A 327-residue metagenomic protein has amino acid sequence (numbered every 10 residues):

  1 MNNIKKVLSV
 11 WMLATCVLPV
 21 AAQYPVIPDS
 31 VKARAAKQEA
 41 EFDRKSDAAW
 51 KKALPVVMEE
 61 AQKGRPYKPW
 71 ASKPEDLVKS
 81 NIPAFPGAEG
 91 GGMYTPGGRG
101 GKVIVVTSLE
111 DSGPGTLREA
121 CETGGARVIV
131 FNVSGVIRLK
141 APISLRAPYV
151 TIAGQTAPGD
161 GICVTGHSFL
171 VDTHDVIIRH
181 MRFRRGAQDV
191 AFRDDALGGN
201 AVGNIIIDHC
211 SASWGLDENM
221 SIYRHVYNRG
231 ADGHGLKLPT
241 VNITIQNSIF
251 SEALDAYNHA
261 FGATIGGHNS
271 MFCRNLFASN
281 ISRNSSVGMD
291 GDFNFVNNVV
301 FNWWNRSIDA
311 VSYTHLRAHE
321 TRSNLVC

Functional and structural regions predicted by a protein language model:
M1-Q23: Bacterial Sec-dependent N-terminal signal peptides
K5, A22-E110, P114-V128: Extracellular "leader-to-stem" segments immediately downstream of a signal peptide or signal-anchor in secreted/lumenal
V105, V128-V130, T151, C163 (+12 more regions): Discrete beta-strand positions within long extracellular beta-solenoid architectures
L117-G125, I137-A153, I162-R179, R185-G203: Extracellular beta-strand-rich solenoid/capping regions of secreted or surface-exposed proteins that bind or remodel
N132, A153-P158, R179, R184 (+11 more regions): Feature marks extracellular polysaccharide-active and adherence modules
V164-F169, V190-G199, W214-T240, A256-G267 (+3 more regions): Extracellular beta-strand/beta-solenoid scaffold signature
T314-T321: Conserved small/polar residues in nucleotide/adenosyl-binding loops
V326-C327: Hydrophobic alpha-helical segments, chiefly the membrane-spanning helices and signal/signal-anchor peptides
